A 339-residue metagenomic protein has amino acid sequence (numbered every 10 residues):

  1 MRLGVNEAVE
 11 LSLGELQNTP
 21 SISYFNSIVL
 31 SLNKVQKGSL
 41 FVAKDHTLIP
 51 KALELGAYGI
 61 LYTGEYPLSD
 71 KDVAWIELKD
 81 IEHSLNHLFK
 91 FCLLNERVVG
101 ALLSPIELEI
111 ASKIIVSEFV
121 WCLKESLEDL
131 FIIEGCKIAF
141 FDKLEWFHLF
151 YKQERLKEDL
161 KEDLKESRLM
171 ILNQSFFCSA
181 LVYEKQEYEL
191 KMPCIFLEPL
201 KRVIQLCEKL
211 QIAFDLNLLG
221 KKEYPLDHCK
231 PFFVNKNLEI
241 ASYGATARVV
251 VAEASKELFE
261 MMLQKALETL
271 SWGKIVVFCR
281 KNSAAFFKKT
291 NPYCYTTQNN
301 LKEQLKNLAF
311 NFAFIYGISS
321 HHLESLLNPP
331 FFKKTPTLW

Functional and structural regions predicted by a protein language model:
M1-F91, P225-K236, T246, A252-W339: N-terminal leader/targeting and accessory segments in enzymes
Q17-P20, Y62, E77-L78, A101 (+5 more regions): General beta-strand structural signal in soluble alpha/beta enzymes
L68, D80-N86, P105-L108, E128-L130 (+3 more regions): A short acidic, often aromatic-flanked loop/helix-cap motif at beta-alpha or helix-coil junctions that lines enzyme
I76-E77, V120, K124, K185-C194 (+1 more regions): Short amphipathic beta-strand/extended segments with alternating polar/hydrophobic composition
H87-L144, E189-K191, K236-A254, W339: Walker A (P-loop) phosphate-binding motif
F91-N95, E118, C122, A139-F140 (+3 more regions): Change "in soluble alpha/beta enzymes" to "in soluble alpha/beta proteins
D163-G244, E257, P330-W339: Adenine nucleotide phosphate-binding catalytic loops in nucleotide-utilizing enzymes
